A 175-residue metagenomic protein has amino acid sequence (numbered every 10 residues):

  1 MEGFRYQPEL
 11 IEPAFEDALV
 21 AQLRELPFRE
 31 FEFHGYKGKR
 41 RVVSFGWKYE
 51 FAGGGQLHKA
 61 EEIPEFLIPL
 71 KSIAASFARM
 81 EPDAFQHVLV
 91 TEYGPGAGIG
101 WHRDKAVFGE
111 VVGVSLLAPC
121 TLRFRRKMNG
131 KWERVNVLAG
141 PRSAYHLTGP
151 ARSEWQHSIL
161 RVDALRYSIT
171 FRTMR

Functional and structural regions predicted by a protein language model:
M1-R175: Non-heme Fe(II) oxygenase metal-center motifs and adjacent flexible, charged/small-residue loops
